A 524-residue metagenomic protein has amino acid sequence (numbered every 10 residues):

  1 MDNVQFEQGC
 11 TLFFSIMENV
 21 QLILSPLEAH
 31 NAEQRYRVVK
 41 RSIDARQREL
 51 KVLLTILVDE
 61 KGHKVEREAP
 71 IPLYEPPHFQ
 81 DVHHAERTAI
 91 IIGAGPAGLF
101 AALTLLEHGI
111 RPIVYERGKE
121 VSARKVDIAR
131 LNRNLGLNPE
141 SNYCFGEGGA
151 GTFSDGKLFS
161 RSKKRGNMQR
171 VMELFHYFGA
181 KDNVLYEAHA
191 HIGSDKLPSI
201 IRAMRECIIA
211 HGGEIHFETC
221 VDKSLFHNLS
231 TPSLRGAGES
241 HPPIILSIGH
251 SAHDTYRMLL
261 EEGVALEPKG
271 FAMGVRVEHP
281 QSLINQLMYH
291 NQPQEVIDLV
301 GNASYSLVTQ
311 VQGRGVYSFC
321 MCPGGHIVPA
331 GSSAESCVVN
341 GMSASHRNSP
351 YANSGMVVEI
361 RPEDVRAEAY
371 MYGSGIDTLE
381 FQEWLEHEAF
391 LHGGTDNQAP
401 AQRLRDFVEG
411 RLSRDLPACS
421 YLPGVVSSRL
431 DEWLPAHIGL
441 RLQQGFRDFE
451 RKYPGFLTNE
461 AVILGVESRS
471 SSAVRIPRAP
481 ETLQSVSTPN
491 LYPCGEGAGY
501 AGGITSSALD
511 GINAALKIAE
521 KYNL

Functional and structural regions predicted by a protein language model:
F6-F153, K157-L524: Residues forming the flavin
